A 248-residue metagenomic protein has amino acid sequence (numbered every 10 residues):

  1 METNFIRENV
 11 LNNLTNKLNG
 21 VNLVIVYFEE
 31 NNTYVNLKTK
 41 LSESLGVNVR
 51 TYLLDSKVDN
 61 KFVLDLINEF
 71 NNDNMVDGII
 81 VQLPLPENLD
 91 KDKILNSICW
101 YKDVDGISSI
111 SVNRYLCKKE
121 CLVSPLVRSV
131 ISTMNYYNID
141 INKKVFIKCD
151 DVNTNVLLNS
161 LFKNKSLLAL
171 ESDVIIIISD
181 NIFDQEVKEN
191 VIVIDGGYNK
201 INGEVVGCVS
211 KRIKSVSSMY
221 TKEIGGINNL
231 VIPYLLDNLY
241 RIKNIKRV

Functional and structural regions predicted by a protein language model:
E2-N12, N16-N19, I80-I141, S179-D180 (+1 more regions): Anion-binding alpha/beta catalytic cores of soluble intermediary-metabolism enzymes, centered on
N13, K17, L41-L45, F70-D73 (+9 more regions): Change "in soluble alpha/beta enzymes" to "in soluble alpha/beta proteins
N19-E30: Short beta-strand segments enriched in small/hydrophobic residues
F28-T39, C121-G197, I201-S218: Glycine-rich phosphate/diphosphate-binding loop of Rossmann-like nucleotide-binding domains
S42-S56: Short beta-strand elements in bilobed, periplasmic/extracellular small-molecule ligand-binding domains
F62-N74: Short, well-structured alpha-helical segments in soluble
N74-V76, S172: Short, high-confidence coil segments that cap the C-terminus of an alpha-helix and link into the following beta-strand
I94-I98, K102-D105, V112, E189 (+1 more regions): Rossmann-fold NAD(P)-binding glycine/threonine-rich loop
